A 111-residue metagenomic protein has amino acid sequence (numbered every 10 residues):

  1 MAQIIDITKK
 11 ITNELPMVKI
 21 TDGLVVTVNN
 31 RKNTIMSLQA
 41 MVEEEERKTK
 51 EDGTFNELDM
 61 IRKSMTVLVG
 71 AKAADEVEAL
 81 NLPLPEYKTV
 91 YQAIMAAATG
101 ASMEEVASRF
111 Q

Functional and structural regions predicted by a protein language model:
A2-Q3, L24, N29-Q111: Short, surface-exposed, charged amphipathic helix/loop patches that serve as local interaction elements
A2-V18: Short acidic, Pro/Gly- and aromatic-enriched capping/linker segments at domain boundaries
I20-D22: Structural motif
